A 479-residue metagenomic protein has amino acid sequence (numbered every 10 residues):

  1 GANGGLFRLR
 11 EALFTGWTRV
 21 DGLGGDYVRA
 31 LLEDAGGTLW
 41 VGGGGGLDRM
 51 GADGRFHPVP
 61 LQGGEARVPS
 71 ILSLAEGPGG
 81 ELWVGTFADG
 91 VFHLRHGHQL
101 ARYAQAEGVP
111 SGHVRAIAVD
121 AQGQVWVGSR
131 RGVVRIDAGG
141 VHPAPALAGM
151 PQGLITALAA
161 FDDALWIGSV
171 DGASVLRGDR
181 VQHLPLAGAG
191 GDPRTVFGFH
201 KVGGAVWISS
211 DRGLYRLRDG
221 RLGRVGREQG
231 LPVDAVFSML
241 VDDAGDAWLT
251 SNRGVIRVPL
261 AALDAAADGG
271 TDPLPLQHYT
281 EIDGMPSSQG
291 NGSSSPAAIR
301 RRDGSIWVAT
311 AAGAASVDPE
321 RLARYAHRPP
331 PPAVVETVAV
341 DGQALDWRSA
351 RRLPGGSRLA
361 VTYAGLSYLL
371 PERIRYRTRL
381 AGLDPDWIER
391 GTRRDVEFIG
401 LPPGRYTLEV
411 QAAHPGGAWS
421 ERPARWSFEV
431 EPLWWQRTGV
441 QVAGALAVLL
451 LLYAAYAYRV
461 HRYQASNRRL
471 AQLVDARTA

Functional and structural regions predicted by a protein language model:
G1-A455: Carboxylate-rich, polar loop motifs that coordinate divalent cations or form catalytic acidic clusters
Y453-A479: Cytosolic signal-transmission helices at domain junctions
